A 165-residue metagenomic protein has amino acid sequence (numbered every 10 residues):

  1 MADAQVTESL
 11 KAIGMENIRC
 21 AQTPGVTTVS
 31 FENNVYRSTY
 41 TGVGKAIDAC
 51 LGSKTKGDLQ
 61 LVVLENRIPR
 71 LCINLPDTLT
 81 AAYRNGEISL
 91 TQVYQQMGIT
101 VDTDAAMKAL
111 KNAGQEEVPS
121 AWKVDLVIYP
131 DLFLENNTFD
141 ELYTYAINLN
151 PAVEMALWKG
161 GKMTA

Functional and structural regions predicted by a protein language model:
M1-P24, G98-V101: N-proximal, solvent-exposed amphipathic alpha-helical segments enriched in charged/polar residues
M1-Q5, S38-Y40, S89, E141: Alpha-helix capping and helix-coil boundary motifs
A2-L10, V62-R84: Bimodal "functional hotspot" detector
Q5, Q22, Q60, Q92-Q96 (+1 more regions): Residue-identity detector for glutamine
V26-N74, D104-A165: Transmembrane beta-barrel domains of bacterial outer-membrane proteins
A81-N112: Polar, low-hydrophobicity, Gly/Ser/Thr/Asn/Asp-enriched low-complexity stretches outside signal peptides
